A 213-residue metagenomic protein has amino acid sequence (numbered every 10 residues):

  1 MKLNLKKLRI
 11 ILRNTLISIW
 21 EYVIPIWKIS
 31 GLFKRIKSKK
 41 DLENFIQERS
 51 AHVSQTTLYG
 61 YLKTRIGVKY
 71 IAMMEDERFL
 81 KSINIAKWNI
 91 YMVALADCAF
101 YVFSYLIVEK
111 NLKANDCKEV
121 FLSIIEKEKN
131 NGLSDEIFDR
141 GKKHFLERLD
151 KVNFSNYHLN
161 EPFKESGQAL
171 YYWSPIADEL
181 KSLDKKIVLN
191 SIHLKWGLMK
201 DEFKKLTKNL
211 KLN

Functional and structural regions predicted by a protein language model:
K2-K6, I10-R13, S18, A169-N213: Acidic, proline/glycine-rich low-complexity IDRs
L3-E75, I85: Leu/Val/Ala/Ile-rich N-terminal alpha-helices, chiefly Sec-type signal peptides and the beginnings
Q47, K87-Y91, S134, F138: Helix-start/N-cap signature of alpha-helical segments
Q55, Y61-G67, K118-L194: Polybasic, proline/glycine-rich intrinsically disordered low-complexity segments
T56, V93-Y101, E119, D201: Generic structural signal for well-ordered, non-membrane alpha-helices
L62, Y101-K110, E128, K195 (+1 more regions): Generic structural signal for hydrophobic core residues of well-folded globular domains
T64-L112: N-terminal interaction modules that seed assembly of large macromolecular complexes
N111-E119: Short, glycine/acidic-rich hinge or "gate" loops at secondary-structure transitions that mediate conformational
